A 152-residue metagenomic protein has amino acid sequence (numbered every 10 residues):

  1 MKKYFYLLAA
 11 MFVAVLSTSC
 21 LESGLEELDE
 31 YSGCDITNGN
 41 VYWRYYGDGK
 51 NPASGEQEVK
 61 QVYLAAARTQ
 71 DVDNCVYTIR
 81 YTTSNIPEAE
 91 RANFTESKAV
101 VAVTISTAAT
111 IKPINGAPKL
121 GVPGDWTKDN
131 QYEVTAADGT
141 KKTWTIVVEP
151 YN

Functional and structural regions predicted by a protein language model:
M1-F5, E22: Positively charged n-region of N-terminal signal peptides that target proteins for export
L7-V13: Sec-dependent N-terminal signal peptides
V15-S19: C-terminal motif of bacterial Sec signal peptides marking the signal peptidase cleavage site
C20-N152: Beta-rich interaction/scaffold domains
